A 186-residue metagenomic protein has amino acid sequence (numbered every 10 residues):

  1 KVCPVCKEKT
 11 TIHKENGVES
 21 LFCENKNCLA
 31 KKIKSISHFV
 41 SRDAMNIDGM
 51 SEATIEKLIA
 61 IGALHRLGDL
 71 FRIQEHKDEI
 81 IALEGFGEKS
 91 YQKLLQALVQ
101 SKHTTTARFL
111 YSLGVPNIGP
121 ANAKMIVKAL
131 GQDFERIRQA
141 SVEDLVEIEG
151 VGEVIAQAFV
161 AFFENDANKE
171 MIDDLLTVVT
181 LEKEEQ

Functional and structural regions predicted by a protein language model:
K1-Q186: Accessory alpha-helical DNA-binding modules that contact the DNA backbone or grooves
